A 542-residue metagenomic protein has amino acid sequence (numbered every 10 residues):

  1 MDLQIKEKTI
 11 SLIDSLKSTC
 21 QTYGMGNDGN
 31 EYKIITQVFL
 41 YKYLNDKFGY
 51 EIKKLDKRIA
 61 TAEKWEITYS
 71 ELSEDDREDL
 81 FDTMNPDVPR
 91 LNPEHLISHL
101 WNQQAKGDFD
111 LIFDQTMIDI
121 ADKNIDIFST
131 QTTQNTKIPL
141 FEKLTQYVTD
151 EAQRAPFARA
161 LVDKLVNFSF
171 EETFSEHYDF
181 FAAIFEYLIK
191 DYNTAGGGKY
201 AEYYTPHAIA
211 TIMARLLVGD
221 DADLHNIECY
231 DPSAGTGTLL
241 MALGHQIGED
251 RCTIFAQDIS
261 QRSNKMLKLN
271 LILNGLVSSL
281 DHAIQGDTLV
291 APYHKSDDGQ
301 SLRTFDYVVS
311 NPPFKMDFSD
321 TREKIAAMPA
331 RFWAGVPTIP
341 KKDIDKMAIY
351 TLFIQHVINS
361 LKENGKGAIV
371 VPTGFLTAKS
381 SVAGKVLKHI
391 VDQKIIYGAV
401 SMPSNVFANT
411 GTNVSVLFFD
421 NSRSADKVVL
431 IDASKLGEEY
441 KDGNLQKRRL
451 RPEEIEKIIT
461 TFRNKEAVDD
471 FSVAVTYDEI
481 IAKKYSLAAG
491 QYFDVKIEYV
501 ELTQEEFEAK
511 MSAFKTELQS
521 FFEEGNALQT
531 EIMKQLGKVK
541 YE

Functional and structural regions predicted by a protein language model:
M1-I212, L216-L217, S279-T288, S401-S404 (+2 more regions): Non-catalytic, mostly N-terminal accessory regions of nucleic-acid modification and defense proteins
L3, L302-E542: A conserved structural/catalytic subdomain of Rossmann-like adenosyl-cofactor enzymes
Q21, L271, V290-D298, H356-V357 (+2 more regions): Generic recognition of flexible, low-complexity loop/linker segments
F39-L44, F170, I189-N193, I272 (+4 more regions): Non-catalytic alpha-helical coupling and interface elements of nucleotide-dependent molecular machines and regulators
Y187, L216-G219, D223, S360-E363: Membrane-interface junctions
K199-S310, K315-A326, G335-T338, V371-G374 (+3 more regions): Conserved S-adenosyl-L-methionine
